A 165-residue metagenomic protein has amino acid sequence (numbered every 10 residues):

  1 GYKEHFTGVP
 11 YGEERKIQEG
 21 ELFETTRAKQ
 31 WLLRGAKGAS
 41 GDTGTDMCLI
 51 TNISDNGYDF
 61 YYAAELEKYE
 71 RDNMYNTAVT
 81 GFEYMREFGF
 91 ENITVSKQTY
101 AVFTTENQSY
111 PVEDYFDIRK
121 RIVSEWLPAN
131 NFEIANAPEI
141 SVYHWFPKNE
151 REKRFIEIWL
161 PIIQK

Functional and structural regions predicted by a protein language model:
G1-K165: A solvent-exposed interaction/effector surface
